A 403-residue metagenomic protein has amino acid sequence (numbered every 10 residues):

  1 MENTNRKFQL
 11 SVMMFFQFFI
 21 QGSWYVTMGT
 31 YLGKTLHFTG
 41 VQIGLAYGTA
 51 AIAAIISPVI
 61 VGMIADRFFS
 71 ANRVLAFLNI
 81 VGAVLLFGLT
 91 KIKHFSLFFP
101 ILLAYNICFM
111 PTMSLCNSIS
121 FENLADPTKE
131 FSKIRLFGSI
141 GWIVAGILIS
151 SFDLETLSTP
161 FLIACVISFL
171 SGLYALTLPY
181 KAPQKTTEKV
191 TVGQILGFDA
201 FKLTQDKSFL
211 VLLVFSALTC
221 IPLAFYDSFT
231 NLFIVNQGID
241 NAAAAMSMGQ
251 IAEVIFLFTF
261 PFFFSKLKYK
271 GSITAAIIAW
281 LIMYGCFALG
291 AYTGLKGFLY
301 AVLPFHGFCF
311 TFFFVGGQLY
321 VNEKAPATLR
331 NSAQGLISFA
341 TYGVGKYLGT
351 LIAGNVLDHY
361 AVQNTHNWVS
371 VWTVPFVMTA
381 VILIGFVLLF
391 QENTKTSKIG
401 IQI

Functional and structural regions predicted by a protein language model:
M1-T4, L178-V214: Juxtamembrane intracellular "pre-TM" segments in multi-pass secondary transporters
E2-A51, S208-S247, T350: Helix-loop boundary and gating motifs at the non-cytosolic
F15, L85, F95-L115, I119 (+2 more regions): Hydrophobic core of transmembrane alpha-helices in multi-pass small-molecule transporters, especially MFS/SLC-type
I56-K93: Conserved MFS/SLC helix-loop-helix module at the cytosolic interface between two early adjacent transmembrane helices
I56-S70, F152-D153, I255-Y269, L357-D358: Helix-to-loop junctions at the C-terminal end of transmembrane segments in multipass secondary transporters
R73-F87, G271-C286: Structural signature of the two symmetry-related core transmembrane helices
L89-T90, S168-Y180, G343, V371-I403: Multi-pass alpha-helical transporter architecture, strongest for 12-TM Major Facilitator/SLC carriers used
S151-I167, N355-T379: A membrane-interface helix-boundary motif in multi-pass transporters
